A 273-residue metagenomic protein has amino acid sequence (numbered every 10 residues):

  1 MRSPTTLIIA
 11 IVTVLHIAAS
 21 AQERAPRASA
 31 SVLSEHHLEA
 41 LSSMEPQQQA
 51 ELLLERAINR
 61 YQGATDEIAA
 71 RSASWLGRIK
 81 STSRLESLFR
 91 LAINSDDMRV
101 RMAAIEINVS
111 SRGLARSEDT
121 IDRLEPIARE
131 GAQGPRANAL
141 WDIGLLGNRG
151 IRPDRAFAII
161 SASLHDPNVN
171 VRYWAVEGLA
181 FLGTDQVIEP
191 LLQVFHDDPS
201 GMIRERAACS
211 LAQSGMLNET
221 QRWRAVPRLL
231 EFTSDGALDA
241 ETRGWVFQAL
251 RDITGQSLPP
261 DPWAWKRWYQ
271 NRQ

Functional and structural regions predicted by a protein language model:
M1-L7: Bacterial N-terminal signal peptides that target proteins for export
I8-H16: Bacterial N-terminal signal peptides
A19-E23, A30: Boundary at the C-terminal end of the N-terminal hydrophobic targeting segment
S34-E45, A64-S81, R90, R99-A115 (+7 more regions): Structural detector for internal amphipathic alpha-helices that build alpha-solenoid repeat scaffolds
Q47-I58, S81-I93, L114-R129, G150-H165 (+3 more regions): Amphipathic alpha-helical scaffolding segments comprising HEAT/armadillo-like alpha-solenoid repeats
D252-Q273: Terminal, low-structured helical/coil segments at or just beyond the last alpha-helical repeat
